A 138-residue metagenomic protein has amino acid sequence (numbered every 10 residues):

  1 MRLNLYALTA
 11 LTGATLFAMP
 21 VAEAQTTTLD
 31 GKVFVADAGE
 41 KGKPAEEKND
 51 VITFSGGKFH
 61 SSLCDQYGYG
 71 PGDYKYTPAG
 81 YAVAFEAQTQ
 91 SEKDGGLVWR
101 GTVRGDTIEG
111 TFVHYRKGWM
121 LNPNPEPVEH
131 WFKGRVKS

Functional and structural regions predicted by a protein language model:
M1-L5: Positively charged n-region of N-terminal signal peptides that target proteins for export
L8-L16: Bacterial N-terminal signal peptides
M19-A24: Sec/Tat signal peptide C-region and signal peptidase I cleavage site
Q25-D50, K58-C64, Y74, G110-F112 (+1 more regions): Tryptophan-anchored aromatic micro-motifs
K41-G42, E92, K117: Short glycine/acidic-enriched loop and turn motifs that connect beta-strands
E47-K48, G68-A82, F112-S138: Edge beta-strand at a domain terminus
S62-E109: Contiguous, well-ordered beta-strand patches that form the walls/edges of small beta-barrel/beta-sandwich domains
